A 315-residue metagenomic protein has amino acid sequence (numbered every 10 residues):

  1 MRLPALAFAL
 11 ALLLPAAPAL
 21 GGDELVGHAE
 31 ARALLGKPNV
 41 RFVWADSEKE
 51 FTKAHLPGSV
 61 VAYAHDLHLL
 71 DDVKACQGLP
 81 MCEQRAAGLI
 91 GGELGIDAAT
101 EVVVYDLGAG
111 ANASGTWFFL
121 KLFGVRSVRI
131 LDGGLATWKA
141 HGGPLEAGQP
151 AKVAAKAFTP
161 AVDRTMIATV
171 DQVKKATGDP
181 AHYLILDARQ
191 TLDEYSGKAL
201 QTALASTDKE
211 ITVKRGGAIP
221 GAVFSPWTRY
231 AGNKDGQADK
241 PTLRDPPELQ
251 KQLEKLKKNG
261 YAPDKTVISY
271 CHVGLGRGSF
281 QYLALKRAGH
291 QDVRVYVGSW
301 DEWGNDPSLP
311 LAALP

Functional and structural regions predicted by a protein language model:
A5-A16: Bacterial N-terminal signal peptides
A19-P315: Cytosolic catalytic domains that perform sulfur/thiol-centered chemistry
